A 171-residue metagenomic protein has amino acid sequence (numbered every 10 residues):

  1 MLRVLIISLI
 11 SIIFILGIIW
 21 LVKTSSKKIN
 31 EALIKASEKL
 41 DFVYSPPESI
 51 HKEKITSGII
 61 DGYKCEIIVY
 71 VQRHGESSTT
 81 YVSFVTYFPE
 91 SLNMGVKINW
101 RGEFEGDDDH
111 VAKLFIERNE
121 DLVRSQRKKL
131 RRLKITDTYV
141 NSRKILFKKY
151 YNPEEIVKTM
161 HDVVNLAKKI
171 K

Functional and structural regions predicted by a protein language model:
M1-A36: N-terminal signal-anchor transmembrane alpha helix of single-pass membrane proteins, serving as the membrane-anchoring
E31-A36, L40-P47, H51-E53, S57-K171: Charged, low-complexity intrinsically disordered regions
